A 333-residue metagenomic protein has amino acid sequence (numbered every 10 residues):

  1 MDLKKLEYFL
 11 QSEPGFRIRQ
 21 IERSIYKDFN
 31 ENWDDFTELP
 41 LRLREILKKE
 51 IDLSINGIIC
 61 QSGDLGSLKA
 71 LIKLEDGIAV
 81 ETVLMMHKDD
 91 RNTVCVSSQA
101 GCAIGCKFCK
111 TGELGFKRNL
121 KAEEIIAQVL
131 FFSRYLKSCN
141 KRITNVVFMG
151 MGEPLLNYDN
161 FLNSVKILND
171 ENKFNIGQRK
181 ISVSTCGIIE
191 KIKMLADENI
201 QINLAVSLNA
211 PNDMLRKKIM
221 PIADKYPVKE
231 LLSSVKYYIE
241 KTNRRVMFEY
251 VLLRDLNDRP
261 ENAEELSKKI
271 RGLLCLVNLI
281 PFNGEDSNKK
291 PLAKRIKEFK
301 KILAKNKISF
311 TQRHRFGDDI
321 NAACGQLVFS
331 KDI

Functional and structural regions predicted by a protein language model:
M1-I78, K236-R245, Y250-I333: Auxiliary Fe-S-binding modules of radical SAM enzymes
Y8, K49, D89, L136-K141: Short, glycine- and charge-enriched coil/turn segments that flank and shape catalytic ligand pockets
S62, S97-S98, S184, S207: Short linear Ser/Thr-Pro motifs
G66, N92, R142-N145: Exposed loop/turn and edge beta-strand positions of beta-sandwich/beta-sheet ligand-binding modules
A79-L84: A short loop-to-beta-strand scaffold at the N-terminal edge of the catalytic core in hydrolase folds
M86-L130: Canonical Radical SAM [4Fe-4S] cluster-binding loop centered on the CxxxCxxC motif and its immediate flanking residues
S133-N306, F310-R313: Conserved AdoMet/S-adenosylmethionine-binding subsite of the radical SAM
